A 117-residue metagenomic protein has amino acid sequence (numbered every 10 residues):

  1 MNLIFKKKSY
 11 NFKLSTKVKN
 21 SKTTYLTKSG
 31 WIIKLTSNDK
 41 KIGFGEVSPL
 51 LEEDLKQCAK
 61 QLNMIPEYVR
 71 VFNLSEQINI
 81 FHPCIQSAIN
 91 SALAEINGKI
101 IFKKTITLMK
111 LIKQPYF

Functional and structural regions predicted by a protein language model:
M1-F117: N-terminal capping/lid subdomain adjacent to the active-site entrance of alpha/beta enzymes
